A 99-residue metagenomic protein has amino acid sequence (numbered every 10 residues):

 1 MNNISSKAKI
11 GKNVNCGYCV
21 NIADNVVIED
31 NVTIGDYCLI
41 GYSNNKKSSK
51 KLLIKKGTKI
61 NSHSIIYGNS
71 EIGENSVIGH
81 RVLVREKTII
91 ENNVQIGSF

Functional and structural regions predicted by a protein language model:
M1-N3: Membrane-proximal basic amphipathic "stem/tether" segments
S5-S6, G11-K12, G17-Y18, A23-D24 (+12 more regions): Left-handed beta-helix
